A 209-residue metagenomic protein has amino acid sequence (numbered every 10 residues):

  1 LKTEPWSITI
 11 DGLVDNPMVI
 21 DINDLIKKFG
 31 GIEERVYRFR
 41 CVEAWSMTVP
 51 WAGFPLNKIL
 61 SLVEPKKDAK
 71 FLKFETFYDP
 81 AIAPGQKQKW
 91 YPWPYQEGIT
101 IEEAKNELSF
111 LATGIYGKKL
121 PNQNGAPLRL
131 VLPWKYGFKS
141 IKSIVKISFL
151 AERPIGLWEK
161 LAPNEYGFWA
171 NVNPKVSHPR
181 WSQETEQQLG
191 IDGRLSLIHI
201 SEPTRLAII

Functional and structural regions predicted by a protein language model:
K2-W51: A glycine-rich, hydrophobic loop/mini-helix early in the fold
E4-W6, Y37, A52, D68-K70 (+3 more regions): Residues that flank catalytic or metal-binding motifs in active/ligand-binding sites
G12-V14, F54-L60, W134: Alpha-helical support elements that line or immediately flank enzyme active sites and cofactor-binding pockets
E34, R38-G85: Mid-length scaffold segments of soluble, non-membrane domains
T76-I191: Flexible, glycine-rich surface segments
D192-L197: Interaction-surface and assembly-scaffold signal
I198-I209: Single conserved hydrophobic/aromatic residue that forms the stacking wall/gate of nucleotide- or nucleobase-binding
